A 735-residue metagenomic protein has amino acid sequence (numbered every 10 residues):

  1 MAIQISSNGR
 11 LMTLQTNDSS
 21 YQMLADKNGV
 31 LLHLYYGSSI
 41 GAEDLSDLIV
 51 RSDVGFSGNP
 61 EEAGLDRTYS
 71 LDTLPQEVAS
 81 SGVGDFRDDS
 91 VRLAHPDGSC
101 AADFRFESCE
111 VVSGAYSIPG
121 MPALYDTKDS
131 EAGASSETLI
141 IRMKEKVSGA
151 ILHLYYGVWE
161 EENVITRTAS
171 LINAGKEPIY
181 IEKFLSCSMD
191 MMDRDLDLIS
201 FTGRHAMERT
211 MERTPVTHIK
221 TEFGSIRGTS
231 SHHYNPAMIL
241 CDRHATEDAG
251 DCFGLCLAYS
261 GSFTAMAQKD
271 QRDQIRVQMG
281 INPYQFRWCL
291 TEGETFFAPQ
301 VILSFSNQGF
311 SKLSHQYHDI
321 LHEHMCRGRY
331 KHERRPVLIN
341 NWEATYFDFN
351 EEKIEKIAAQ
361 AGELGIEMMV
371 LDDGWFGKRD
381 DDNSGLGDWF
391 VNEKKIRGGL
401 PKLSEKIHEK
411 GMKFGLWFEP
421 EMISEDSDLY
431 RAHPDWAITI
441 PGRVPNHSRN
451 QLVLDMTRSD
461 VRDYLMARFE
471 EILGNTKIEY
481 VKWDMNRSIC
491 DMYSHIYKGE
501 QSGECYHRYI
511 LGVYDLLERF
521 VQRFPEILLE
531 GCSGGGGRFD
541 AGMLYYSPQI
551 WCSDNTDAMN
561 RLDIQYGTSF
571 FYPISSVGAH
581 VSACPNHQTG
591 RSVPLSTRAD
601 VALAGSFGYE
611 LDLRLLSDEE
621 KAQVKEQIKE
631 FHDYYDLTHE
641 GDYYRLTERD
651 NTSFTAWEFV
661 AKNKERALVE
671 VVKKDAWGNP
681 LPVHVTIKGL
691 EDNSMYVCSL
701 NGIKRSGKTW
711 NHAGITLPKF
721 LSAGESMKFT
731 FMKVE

Functional and structural regions predicted by a protein language model:
I5, R10-Y21, V30-Q268, Y284 (+1 more regions): Polysaccharide-binding surfaces and accessory modules of carbohydrate-active proteins
D18, A169, G293, I339 (+7 more regions): Conserved, mostly hydrophobic/aromatic
D72-S108, V112, A245, A249-S262 (+5 more regions): Glycine-rich, aromatic-flanked loop segments that form ligand/cofactor-binding clefts across common enzyme folds
A101-F106, W288-N307, G724-M732: Short Pro-Gly-centered flexible turn/kink motifs
E247, E648-E691: Carbohydrate-binding surface patches
Y330-A467, Y480: Aromatic-lined carbohydrate-binding/catalytic grooves of carbohydrate-active enzymes
R397-G399, R431-H433, A437-P594, S606 (+2 more regions): Active-site neighborhood of glycoside hydrolase catalytic domains
D675-E735: C-terminal beta-sandwich/jelly-roll accessory domains of carbohydrate-active enzymes
